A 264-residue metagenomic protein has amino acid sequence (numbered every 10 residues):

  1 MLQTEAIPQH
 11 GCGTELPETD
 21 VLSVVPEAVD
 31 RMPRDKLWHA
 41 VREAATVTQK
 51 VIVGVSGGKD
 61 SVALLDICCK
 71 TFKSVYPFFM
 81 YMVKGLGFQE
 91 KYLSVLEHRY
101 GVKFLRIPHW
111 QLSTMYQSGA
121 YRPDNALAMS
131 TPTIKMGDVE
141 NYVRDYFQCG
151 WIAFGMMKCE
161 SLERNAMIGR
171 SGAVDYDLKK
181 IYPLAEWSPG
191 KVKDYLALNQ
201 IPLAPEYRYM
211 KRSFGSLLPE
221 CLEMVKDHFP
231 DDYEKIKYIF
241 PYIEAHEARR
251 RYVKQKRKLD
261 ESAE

Functional and structural regions predicted by a protein language model:
L2-E264: Nucleotide-activated chemistry modules centered on ATP-dependent adenylation/adenylyltransferase
